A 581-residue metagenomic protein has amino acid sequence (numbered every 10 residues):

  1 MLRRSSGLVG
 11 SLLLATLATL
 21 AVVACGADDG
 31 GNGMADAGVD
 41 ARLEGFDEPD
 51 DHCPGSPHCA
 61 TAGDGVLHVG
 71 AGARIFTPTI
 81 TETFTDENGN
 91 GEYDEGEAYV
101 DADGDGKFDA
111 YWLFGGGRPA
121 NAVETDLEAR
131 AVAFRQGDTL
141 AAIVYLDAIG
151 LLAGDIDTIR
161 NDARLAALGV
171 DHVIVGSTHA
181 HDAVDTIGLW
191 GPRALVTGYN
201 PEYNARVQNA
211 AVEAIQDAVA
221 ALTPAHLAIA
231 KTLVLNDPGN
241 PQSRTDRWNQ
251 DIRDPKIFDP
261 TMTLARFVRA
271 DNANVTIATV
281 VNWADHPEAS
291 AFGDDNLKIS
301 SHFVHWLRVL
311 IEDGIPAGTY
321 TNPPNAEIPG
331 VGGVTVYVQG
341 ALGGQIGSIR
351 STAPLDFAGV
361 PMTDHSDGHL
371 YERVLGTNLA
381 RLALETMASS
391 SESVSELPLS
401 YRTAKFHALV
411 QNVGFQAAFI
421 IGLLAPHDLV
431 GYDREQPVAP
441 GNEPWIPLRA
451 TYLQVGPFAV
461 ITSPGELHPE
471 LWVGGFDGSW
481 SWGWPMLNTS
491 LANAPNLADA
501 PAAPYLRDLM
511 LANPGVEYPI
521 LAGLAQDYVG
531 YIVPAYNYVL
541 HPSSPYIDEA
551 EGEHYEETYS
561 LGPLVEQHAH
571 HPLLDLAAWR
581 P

Functional and structural regions predicted by a protein language model:
M1-G7: N-terminal secretory signal peptides that target proteins for export/translocation
S5, L20-G45: Ser/Thr-rich, Pro/Gly/Ala-heavy low-complexity intrinsically disordered linkers and tails of secreted extracellular
G10-V22: Bacterial N-terminal signal peptides
R42-S177, A183-V374, M387-P581: Conserved beta-alpha junction segments in alpha/beta enzyme cores
A383: Glycan-recognition surfaces in beta-rich domains, encompassing non-catalytic CBMs and lectin-like receptor-binding
